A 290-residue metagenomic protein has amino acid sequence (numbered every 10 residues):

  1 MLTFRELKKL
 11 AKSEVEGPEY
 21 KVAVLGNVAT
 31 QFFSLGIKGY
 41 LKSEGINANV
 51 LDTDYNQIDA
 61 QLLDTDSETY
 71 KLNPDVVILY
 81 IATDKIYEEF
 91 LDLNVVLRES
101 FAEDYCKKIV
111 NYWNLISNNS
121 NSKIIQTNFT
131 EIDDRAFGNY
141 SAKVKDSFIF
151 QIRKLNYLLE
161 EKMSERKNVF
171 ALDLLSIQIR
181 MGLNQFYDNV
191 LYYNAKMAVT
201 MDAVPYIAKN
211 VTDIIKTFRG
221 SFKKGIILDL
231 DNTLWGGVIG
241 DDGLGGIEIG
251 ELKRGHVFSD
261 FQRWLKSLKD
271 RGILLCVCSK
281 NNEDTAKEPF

Functional and structural regions predicted by a protein language model:
M1-E16: Short N-terminal or domain-adjacent regulatory/targeting segments
K12-E19, S34-M201, K209-K224: Alpha-helical cap/lid subdomain in secreted, periplasmic, or secretory-pathway luminal O-acyl-processing enzymes
P18-L35, D231-L234: Catalytic nucleophile-elbow at a beta strand-turn-alpha helix junction centered on a G-D-S/GDSL motif, marking
V24-L25, T127, C278: Short hydrophobic segments within beta-strands
K224-I239: Asp-based phosphoryl-transfer active-site loop
G236-E248, S279, E283-F290: Metal-dependent catalytic core segments for phosphate chemistry
I239-L265: Basic, amphipathic juxtamembrane/active-site segments that coordinate anionic phosphate or diphosphate groups
H256, D260-F290: Substrate-recognition element of Asp-dependent hydrolases with the DxDx(T/V) motif
